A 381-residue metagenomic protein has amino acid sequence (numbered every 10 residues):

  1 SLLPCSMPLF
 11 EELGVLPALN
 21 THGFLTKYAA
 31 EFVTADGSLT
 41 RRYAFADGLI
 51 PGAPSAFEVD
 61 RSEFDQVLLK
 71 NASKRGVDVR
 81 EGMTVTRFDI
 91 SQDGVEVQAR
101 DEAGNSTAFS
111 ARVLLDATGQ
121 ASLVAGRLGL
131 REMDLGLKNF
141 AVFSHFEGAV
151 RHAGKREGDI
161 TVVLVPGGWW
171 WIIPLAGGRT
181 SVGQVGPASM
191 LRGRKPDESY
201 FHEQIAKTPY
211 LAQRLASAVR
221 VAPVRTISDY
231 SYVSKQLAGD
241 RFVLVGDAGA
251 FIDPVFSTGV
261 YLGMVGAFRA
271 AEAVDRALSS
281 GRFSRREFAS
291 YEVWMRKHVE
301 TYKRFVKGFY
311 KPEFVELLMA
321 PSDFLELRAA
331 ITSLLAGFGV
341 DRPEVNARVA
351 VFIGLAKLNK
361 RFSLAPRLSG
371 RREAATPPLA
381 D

Functional and structural regions predicted by a protein language model:
S1-G37: N-terminal FAD cofactor-binding segment of flavoenzymes
L9-E12, D60, F64-D78: N-terminal Rossmann-like dinucleotide/flavin-binding domain of flavoprotein oxidoreductases that bind FAD/FMN
Y28, D36, D89-E96, A238-D240: A short, glycine/Asx- and small/polar-enriched loop/turn that sits immediately N-terminal to a beta-strand
L39-V59, E96, V185-A188: Helix-loop-beta segment of a Rossmann-like dinucleotide-binding subdomain
F57, R61, A99, V113 (+6 more regions): Tryptophan-centric aromatic hotspots in well-structured domains and transmembrane helices
K70-S217: Predominantly flavin-linked oxidoreductase catalytic cores and closely associated redox partners
M190-A273, L278-S290: FAD/FMN-dependent oxidoreductases across multiple families
E272-D381: C-terminal helical "tail/cap" subdomain of flavin- and related membrane-associated enzymes
